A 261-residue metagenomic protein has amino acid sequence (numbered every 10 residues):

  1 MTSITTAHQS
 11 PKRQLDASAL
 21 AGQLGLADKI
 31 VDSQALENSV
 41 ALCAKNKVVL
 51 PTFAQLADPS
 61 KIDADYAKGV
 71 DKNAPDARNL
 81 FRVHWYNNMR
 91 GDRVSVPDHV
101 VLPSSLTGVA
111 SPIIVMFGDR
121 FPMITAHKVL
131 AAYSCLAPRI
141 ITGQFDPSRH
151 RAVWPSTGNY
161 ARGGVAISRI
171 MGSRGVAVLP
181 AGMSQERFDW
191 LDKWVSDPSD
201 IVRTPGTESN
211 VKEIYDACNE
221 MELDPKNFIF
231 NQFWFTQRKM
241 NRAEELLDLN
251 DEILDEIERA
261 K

Functional and structural regions predicted by a protein language model:
T2-K261: PLP-dependent amino-acid enzyme catalytic core
